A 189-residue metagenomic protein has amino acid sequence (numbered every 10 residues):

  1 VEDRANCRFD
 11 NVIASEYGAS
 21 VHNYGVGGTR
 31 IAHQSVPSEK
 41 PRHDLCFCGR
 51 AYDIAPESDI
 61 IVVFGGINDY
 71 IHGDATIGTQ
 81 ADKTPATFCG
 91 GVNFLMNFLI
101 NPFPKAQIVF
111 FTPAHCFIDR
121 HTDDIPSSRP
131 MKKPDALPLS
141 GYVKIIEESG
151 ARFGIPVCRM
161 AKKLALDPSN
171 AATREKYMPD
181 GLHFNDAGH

Functional and structural regions predicted by a protein language model:
E2-A86, G90: Conserved SGNH/GDSL esterase-like catalytic core that processes O-acyl groups on lipids and polysaccharides
E2-N6, P85-V92, A136-L139, L182 (+1 more regions): Solvent-exposed, acidic/flexible segments
H22-Y24, V109, P156-C158: General small-molecule cofactor/ligand-binding pocket signal
E39, G73, P113-H189: Catalytic His-Asp segment of secreted/periplasmic serine-dependent ester chemistry enzymes
V63, V109-F111: Structural beta-sheet core signal
V92-M96, V143: Generic structural signal for well-ordered alpha-helices, preferentially at hydrophobic/aromatic core positions
F103-Q107: A short helix->loop->beta-strand "cap" motif at the edges of active sites that frequently abuts
